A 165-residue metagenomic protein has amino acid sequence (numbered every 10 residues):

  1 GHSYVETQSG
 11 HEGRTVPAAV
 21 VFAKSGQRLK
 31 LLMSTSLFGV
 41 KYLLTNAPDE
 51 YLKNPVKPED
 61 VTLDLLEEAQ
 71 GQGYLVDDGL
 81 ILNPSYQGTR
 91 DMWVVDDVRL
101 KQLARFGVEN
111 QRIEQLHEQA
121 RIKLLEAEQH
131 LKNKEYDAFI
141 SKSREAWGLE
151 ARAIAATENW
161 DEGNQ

Functional and structural regions predicted by a protein language model:
G1-A104: Extended, non-transmembrane interaction/recognition domains
H2, H11, Q115-H117, H130: Histidine (H) residue identity feature
L82-Y86, N110-H117, Y136-S143: Amphipathic, non-membrane alpha-helical segments in soluble helical-bundle scaffolds
R99-L124: TPR-adjacent "capping" and linker segments in tetratricopeptide-repeat scaffold/adaptor proteins
L124, L131-K132, A138: Hydrophobic/aromatic side-chain positions at a characteristic register within alpha-helices of tetratricopeptide repeats
D137-Q165: Cytosolic-side membrane-insertion boundary helix
